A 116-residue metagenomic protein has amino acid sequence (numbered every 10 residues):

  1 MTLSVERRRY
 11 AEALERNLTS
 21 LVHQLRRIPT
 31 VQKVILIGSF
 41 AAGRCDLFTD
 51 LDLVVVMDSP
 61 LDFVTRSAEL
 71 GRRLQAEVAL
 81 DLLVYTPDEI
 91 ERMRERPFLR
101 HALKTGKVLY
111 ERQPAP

Functional and structural regions predicted by a protein language model:
M1-K33, A41-L47, M57-P116: Catalytic core of pol beta-like nucleotidyltransferases
